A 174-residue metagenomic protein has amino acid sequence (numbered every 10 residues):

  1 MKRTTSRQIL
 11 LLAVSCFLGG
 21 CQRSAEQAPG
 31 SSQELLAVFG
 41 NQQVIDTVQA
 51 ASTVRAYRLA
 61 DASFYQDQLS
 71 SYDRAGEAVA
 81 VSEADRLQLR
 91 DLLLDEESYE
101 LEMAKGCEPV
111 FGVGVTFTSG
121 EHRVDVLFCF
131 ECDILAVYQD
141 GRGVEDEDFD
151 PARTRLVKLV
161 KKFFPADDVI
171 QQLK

Functional and structural regions predicted by a protein language model:
M1-L10: Bacterial N-terminal signal peptides that target proteins for export
V14-S15: N-terminal start and proteolytic maturation junction detector
L18-G20: C-terminal motif of bacterial Sec signal peptides marking the signal peptidase cleavage site
Q22-K174: Function-determining sites in protein domains
